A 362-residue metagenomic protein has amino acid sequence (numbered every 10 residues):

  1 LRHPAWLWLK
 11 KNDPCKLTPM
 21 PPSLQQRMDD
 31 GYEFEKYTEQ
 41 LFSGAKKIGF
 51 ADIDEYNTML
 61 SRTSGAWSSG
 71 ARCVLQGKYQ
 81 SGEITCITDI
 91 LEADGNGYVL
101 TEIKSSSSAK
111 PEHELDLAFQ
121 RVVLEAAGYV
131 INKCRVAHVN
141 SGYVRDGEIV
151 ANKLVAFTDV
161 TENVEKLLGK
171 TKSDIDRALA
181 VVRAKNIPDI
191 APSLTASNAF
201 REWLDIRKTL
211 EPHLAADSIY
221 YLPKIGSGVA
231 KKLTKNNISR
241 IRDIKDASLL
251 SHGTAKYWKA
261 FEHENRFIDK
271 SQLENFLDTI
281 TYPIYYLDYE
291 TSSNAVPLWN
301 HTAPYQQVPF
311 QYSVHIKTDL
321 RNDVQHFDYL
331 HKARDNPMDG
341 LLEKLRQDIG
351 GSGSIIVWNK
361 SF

Functional and structural regions predicted by a protein language model:
L1-N96, A230-L250: Metal-dependent nuclease catalytic cores that hydrolyze phosphodiester bonds in DNA/RNA, characterized by
R2, S69-G70, T85-I87, D94-G95 (+4 more regions): Short, well-ordered loop/turn elements at secondary-structure boundaries
D13-L24, E211-D217, Y257-W258: A short, surface-exposed helix-loop junction/capping segment
K16, S108-A109, Y143-V144, R240 (+4 more regions): Flexible loop/turn segments at secondary-structure boundaries
R72-G77, S81, T85-D89, L100-I103 (+2 more regions): Conserved DEDDh/DEDDy metal-dependent 3′-5′ exonuclease domain
T161-V229: Long, highly charged, low-complexity intrinsically disordered interaction regions that mediate electrostatic DNA/RNA
S218-I284: N-terminal accessory regions of nucleic-acid-interacting proteins
L277-F362: Structural signature of nuclease core domains in nucleic-acid processing machines
